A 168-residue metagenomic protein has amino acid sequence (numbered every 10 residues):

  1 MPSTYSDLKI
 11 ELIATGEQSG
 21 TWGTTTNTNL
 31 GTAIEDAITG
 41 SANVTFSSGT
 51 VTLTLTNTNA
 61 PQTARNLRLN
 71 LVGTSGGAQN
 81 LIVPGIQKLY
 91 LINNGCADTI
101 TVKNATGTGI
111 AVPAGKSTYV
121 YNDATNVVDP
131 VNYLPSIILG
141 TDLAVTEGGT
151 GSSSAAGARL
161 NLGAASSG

Functional and structural regions predicted by a protein language model:
M1-T39, I82, T101-K103, A124-G168: Fibrous stalk/shaft segments of extracellular and virion attachment machinery
L12-G23, I38-T63, G73-P84, I110 (+1 more regions): Surface-exposed ligand/attachment interfaces on beta-rich extracellular proteins
Q62-L67, Q87-Y90: Carbohydrate-binding surface patches
L67, Q79, D98-I100: Short beta-strand/loop motifs in extracellular/secreted proteins, especially within beta-sandwich accessory domains
G73, V83-G85, L89-D98, N104: Asparagine-centered strand-capping/turn motif at beta-strand->loop junctions
I86, A114-S117: Tight coil/turn sites that cap or link beta-strands
A105-V112: Short, aromatic/His-centered strand-loop micro-motif at the edge of beta-sheets
V120: Cytosolic nucleotide-binding catalytic cores of signal-transduction proteins
